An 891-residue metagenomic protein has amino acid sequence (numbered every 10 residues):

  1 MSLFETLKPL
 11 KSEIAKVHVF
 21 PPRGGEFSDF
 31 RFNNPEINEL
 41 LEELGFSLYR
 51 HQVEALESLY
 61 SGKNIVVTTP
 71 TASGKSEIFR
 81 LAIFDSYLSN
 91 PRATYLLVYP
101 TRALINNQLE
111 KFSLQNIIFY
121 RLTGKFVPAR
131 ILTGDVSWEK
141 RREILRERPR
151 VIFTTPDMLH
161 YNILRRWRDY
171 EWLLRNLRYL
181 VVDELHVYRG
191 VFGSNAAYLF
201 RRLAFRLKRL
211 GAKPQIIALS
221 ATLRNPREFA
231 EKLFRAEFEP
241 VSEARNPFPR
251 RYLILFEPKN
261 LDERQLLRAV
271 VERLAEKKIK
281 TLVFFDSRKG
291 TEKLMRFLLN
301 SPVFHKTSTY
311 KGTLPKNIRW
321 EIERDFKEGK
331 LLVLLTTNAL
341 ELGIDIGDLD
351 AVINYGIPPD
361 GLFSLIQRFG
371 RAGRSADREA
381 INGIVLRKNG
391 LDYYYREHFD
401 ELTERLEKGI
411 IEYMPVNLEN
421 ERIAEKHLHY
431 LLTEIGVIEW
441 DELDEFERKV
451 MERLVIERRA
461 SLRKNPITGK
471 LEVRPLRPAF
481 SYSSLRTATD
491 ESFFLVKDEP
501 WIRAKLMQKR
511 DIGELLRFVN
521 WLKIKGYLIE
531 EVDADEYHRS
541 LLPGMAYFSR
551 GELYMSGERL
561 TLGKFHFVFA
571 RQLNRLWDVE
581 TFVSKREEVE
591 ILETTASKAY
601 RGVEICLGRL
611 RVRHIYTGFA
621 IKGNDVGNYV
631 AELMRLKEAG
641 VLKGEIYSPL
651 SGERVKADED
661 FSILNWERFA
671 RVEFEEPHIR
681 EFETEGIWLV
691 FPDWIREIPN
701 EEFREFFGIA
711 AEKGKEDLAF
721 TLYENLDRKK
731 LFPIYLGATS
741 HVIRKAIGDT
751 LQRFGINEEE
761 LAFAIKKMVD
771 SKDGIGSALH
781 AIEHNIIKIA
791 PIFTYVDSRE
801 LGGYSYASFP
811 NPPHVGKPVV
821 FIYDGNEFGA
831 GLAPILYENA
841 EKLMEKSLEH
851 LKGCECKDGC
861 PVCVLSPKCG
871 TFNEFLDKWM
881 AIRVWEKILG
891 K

Functional and structural regions predicted by a protein language model:
M1-V53, K63-N64: Helicase-associated low-complexity/disordered flanking segments
T94-Q108, V271-L299: Conserved strand-helix element at the start of the C-terminal RecA-like helicase core
K140-R142, L314-T337: Conserved helicase ATPase core of P-loop NTP-dependent helicases/translocases
P156-R209: SF2 helicase catalytic motif II
H186-R245: Post-DEXD/H (motif II) to motif III coupling segment of the RecA-like Helicase ATP-binding lobe
Q215-A218, L386, H429-L432, I438-L541 (+2 more regions): Extended, highly charged accessory segments
L223-R288, N389, Y413-P415, E425-H429: Conserved interdomain linker/interface between the two RecA-like ATPase lobes of SF2 helicase motors
L362-Y413: Conserved segment of the helicase C-terminal RecA-like domain
